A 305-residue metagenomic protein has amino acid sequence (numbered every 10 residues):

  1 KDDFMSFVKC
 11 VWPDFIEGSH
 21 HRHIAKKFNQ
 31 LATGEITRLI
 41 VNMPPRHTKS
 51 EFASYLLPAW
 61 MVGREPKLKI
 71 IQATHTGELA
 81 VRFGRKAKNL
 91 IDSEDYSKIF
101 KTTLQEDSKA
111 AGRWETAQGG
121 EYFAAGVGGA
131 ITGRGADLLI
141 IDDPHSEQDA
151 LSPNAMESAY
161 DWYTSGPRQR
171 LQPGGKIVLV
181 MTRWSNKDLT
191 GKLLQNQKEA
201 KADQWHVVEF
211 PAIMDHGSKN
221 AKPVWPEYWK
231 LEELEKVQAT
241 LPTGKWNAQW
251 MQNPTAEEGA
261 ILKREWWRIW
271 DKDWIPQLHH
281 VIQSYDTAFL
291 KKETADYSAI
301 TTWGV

Functional and structural regions predicted by a protein language model:
K1-T37: N-terminal accessory segments
E35-L57: Walker A/P-loop
A73-G128: Conserved nucleotide-state-sensing and coupling region of NTP-binding domains
G112-S165: Conserved RecA-like ASCE ATPase "motif II neighborhood" in helicase/translocase motors
N154-S218: ASCE P-loop NTPase helicase motor core
K219-T287: ATPase catalytic-site recognition across NTP-hydrolyzing enzymes
Y285-S298: An active-site-proximal beta-strand-loop segment
T301-V305: Nucleic-acid-processing active sites and adjacent nucleic-acid-binding tracks, predominantly divalent metal-dependent
